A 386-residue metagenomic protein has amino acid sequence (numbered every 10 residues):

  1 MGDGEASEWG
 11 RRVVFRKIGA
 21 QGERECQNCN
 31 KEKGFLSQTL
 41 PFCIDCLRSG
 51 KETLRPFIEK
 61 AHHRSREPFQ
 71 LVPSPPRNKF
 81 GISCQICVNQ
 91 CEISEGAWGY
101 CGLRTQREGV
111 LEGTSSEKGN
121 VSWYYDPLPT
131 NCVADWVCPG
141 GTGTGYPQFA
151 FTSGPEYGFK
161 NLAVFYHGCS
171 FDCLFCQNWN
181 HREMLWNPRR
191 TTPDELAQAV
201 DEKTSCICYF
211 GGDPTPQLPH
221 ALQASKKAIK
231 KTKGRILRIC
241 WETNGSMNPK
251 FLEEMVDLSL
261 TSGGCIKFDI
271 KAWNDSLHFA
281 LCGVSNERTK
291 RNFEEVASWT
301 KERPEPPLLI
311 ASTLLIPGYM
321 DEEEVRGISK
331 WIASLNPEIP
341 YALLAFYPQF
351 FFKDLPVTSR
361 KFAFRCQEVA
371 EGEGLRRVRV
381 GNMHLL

Functional and structural regions predicted by a protein language model:
M1-R66, V72-K79, C84-N89, E95 (+2 more regions): Auxiliary Fe-S-binding modules of radical SAM enzymes
I44-D45, I82-L103, F165-W179: Local cysteine-cluster metal-coordination motifs and their immediate loop/turn environment, predominantly Fe-S cluster
K51-H62, I82-Q85, E92-L128: Hydrophobic scaffolds flanking metal-cofactor catalytic centers in soluble metalloenzymes
G99, L162, L309: A broad, low-specificity signal marking well-ordered, structured residues that form hydrophobic/aromatic
L103-T261: Conserved Radical SAM active-site core
R190-L355: Conserved AdoMet/S-adenosylmethionine-binding subsite of the radical SAM
